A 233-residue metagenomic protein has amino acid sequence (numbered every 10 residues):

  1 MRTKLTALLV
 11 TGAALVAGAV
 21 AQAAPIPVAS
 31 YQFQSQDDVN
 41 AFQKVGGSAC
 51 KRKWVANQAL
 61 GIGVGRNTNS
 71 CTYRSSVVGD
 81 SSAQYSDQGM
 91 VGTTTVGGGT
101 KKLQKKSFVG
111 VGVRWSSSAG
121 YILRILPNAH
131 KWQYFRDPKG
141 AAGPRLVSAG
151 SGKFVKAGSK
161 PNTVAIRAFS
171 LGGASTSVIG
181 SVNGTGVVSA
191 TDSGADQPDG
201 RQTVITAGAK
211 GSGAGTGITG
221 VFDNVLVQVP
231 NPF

Functional and structural regions predicted by a protein language model:
M1-A23: Secretory targeting and sorting signals
A23-A29: Cleaved targeting-peptide boundary
Y31, G92-V96, V225: Short hydrophobic/aromatic patches on beta-strands that form ligand-binding or substrate-lining surfaces
F33, G92, A157-T191: Carbohydrate-binding surfaces in secreted/extracellular proteins
S35-C71: Extracellular glycan-recognition surfaces and repeat-rich motifs
R66-R136: Secretory/extracellular carbohydrate-interaction modules and structurally similar beta-sandwich "look-alikes"
P138-A165: Short, aromatic/His-centered strand-loop micro-motif at the edge of beta-sheets
T191-F233: Ligand-recognition surfaces built from glycine- and aromatic
